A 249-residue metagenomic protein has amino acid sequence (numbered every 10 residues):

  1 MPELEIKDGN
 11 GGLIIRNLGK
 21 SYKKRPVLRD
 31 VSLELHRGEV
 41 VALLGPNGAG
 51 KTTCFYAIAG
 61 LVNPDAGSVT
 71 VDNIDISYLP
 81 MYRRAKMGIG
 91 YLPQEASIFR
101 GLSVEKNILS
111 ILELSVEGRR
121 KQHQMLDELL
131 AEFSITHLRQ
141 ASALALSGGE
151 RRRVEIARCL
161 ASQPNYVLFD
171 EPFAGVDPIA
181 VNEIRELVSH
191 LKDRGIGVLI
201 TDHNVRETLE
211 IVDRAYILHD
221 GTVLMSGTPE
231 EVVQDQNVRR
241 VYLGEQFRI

Functional and structural regions predicted by a protein language model:
L44-P46: The feature captures the beta-strand-to-loop junction immediately N-terminal to the Walker
A59: Helix-to-loop junction immediately C-terminal to a conserved catalytic motif
N63, D75-E95, R119-H123, P229-N237: ABC ATPase NBD coupling module
L109, R120-L138, R185-S189: Conserved ABC ATPase "signature" region
S142-L146, E150: Conserved ABC ATPase signature
V167-E171: Catalytic Walker B motif of ABC-type/P-loop ATPase nucleotide-binding domains
